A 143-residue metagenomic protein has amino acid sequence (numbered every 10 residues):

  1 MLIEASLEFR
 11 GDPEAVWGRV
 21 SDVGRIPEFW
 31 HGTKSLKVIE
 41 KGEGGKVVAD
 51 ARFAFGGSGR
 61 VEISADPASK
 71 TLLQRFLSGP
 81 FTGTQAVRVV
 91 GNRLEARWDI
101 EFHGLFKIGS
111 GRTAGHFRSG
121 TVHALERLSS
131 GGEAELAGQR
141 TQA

Functional and structural regions predicted by a protein language model:
M1-E43, A143: Hydrophobic ligand-binding cavity/cleft-lining segments
M1-L2, V38, R60-I63, D99-F102: Short amphipathic alpha-helical segments, especially helix-boundary/capping motifs
I3, F9, V20, F29 (+3 more regions): Generic hydrophobic secondary-structure signal
E4, V48, R60, T84 (+1 more regions): Broad gene-expression machinery/nucleic-acid interaction feature
S6, S35-K37, E62, T84-R88: Short, surface-exposed charged micro-motifs
R10-E14, K41-E43, S64-S69, R88-L94: A short, structured loop/turn motif at beta-sheet edges
P27-E28, K37-P80, H123, R127-Q139: Glycine-rich portal/gate segments that line the openings of hydrophobic small-molecule binding cavities
R75-L128, G138: Beta-strand/loop substructures that line and gate deep hydrophobic ligand-binding cavities in soluble
